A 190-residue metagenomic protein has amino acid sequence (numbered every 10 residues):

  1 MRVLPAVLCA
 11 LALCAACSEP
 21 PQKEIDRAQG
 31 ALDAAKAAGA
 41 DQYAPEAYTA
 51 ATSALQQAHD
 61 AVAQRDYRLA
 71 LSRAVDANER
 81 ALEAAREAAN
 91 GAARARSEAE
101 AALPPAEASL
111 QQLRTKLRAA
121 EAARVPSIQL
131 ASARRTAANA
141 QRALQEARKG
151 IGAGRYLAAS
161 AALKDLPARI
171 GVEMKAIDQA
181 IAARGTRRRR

Functional and structural regions predicted by a protein language model:
M1-A15: Sec-dependent bacterial lipoprotein signal peptides
C17-R190: Long, charged/polar, soluble alpha-helical segments
